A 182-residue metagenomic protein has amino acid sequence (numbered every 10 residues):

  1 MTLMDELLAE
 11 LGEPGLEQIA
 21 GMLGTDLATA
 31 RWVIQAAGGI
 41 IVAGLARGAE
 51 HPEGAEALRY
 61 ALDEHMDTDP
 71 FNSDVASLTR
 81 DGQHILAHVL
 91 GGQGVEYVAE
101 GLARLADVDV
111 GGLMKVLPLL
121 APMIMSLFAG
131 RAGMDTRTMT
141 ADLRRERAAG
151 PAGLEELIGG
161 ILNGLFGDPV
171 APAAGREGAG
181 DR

Functional and structural regions predicted by a protein language model:
M1-R182: A structural "flexibility-hinge" signal
